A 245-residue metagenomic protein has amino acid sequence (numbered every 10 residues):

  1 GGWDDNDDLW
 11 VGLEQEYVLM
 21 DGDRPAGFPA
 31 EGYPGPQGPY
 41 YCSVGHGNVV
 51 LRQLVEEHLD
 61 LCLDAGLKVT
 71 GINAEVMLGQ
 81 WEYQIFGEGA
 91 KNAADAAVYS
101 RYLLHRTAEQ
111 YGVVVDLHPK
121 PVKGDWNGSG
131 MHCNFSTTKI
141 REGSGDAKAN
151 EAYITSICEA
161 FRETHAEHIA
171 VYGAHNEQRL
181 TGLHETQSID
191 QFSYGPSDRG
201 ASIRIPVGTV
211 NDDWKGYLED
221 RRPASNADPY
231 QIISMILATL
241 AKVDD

Functional and structural regions predicted by a protein language model:
G1-D245: Glycine-rich, acidic/polar active-site loops that bind/position phosphate-bearing ligands
